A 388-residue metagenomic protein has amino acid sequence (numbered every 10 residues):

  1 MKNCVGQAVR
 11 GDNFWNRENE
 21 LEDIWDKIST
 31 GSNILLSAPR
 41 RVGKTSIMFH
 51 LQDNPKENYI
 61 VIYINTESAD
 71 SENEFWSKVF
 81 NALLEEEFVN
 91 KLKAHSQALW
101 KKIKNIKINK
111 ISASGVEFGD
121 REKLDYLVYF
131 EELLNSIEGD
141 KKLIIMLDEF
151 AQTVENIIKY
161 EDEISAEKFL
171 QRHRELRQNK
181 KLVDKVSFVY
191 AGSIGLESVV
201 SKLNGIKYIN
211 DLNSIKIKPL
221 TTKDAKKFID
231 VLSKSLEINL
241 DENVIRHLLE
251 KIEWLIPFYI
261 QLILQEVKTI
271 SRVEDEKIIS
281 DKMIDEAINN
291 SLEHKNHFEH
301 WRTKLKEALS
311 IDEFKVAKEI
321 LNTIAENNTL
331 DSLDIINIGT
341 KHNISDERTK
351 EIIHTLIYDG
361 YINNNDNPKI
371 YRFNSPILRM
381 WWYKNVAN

Functional and structural regions predicted by a protein language model:
M1-I34, P39, I377, N388: A short, basic N-terminal segment
T30-V42, S46-E163, L170, E347-R348: P-loop NTPase nucleotide-binding core
N54, R172, E266, T355-D359: Alpha-helical DNA-recognition elements
K141-L143, Q152-K251, T269-K295, N374 (+1 more regions): The catalytic "switch" region of P-loop NTPases
W254-D346: Winged-helix-like regulatory helical subdomains adjacent to P-loop NTPase cores
H342-D359: Short amphipathic alpha-helical interaction segments
I357-N367: A short, conserved structural fragment
N367-N388: Short, cationic-aromatic polyanion-contact patches
